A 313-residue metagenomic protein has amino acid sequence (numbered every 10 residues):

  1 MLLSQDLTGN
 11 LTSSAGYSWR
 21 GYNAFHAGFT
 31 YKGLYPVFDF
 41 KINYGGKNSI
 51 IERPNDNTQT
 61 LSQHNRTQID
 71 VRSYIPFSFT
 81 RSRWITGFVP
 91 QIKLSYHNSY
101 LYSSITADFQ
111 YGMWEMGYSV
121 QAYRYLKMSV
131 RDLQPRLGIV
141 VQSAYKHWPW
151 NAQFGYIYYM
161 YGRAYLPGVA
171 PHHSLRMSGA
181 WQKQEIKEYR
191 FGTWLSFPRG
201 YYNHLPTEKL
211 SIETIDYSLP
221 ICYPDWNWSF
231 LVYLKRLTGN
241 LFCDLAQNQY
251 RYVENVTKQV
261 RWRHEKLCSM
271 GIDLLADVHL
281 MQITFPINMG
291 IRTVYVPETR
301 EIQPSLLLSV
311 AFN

Functional and structural regions predicted by a protein language model:
M1, Q5-G9, S14-A27, K32 (+6 more regions): Solvent-exposed loop/turn segments connecting transmembrane beta-strands in outer-membrane beta-barrel proteins
M1-T30, Y35, D39, I105 (+3 more regions): Outer-membrane beta-barrel initiation region
D6, Y17-G21, G33-Y35, I42-N48 (+11 more regions): Transmembrane beta-strands of outer-membrane beta-barrel pores
T8-S13, F25, L34-F40, F77-I85 (+5 more regions): Repeated loop/turn-to-beta-strand initiation elements of outer-membrane beta-barrel proteins
T12-S14, G28, V37-K41, G87-K93 (+7 more regions): Residue-level detector of the transmembrane beta-barrel scaffold of outer-membrane proteins
F40-K47, R53-N55, Q59, T106-C243 (+2 more regions): C-terminal outer-membrane beta-barrel translocator/porin domains of Gram-negative envelope proteins and their
T60-P76, G87, T214-S218: Gram-negative (and chloroplast) outer-membrane scaffold detector with strong preference for beta-barrel transmembrane
V120, I215, G271-L274, I302-N313: Outer-membrane beta-barrel "beta-signal"
